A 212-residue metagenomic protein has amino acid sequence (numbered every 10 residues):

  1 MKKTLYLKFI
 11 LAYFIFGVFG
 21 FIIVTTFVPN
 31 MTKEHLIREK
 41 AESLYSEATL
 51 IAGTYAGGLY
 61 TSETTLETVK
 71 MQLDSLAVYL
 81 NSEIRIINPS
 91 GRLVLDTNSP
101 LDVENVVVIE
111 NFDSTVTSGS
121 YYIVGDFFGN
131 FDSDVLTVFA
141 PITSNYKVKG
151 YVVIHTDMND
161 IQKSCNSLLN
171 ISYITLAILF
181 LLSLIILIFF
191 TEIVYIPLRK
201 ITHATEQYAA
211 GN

Functional and structural regions predicted by a protein language model:
M1-N105, K163: Juxtamembrane segments flanking the first transmembrane helix of membrane-anchored signal-transduction proteins
I23-F27, M31, T156, I185 (+2 more regions): Transmembrane alpha-helix boundary/anchor motif
L59, T143-N145, V153-Y173: Helix-start (N-cap) segments at beta->loop->alpha junctions that couple sensory/regulatory domains to adjoining helices
K70, V94-S133: Extracytoplasmic/periplasmic sensor domains and loops in membrane signaling proteins
F131-P141: A short beta-strand signature within small-molecule sensing/ligand-binding domains used in signal transduction
V148: Glycine-rich acetyl-CoA-binding "A-motif" of GNAT/NAT acetyltransferases
C165-F190, I196: Cytoplasm-proximal transmembrane signaling helix
I193-N212: Membrane-proximal alpha-helical signal-transduction linkers
